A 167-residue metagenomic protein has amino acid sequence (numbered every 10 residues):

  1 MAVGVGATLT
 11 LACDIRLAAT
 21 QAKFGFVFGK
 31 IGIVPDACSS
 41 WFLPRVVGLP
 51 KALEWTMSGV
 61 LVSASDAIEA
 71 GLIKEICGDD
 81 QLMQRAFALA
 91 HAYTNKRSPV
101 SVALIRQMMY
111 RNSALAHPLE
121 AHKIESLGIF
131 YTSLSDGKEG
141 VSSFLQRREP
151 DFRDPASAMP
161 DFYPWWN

Functional and structural regions predicted by a protein language model:
M1-V100: Crotonase-fold acyl-CoA enzyme core
L17-A22, I73-E120, F130, D151-N167: C-terminal long alpha-helix characteristic of the crotonase
W55-T56, I105-M109, F144: Short alpha-helical scaffolding segments that buttress acidic/His motifs in well-ordered protein cores
V60, R97, S101, S133-G137 (+1 more regions): Hydrophobic/aromatic residues within well-ordered alpha-helical segments
S65, E120-H122: Short, flexible turn/loop "capping" segments at secondary-structure junctions
H122, D136-G137, S143: Interdomain hinge/lid region at the active-site interface of Rossmann-like NAD(P)-dependent oxidoreductases
S143-Q146, D154: C-terminal extensions of enzymes
